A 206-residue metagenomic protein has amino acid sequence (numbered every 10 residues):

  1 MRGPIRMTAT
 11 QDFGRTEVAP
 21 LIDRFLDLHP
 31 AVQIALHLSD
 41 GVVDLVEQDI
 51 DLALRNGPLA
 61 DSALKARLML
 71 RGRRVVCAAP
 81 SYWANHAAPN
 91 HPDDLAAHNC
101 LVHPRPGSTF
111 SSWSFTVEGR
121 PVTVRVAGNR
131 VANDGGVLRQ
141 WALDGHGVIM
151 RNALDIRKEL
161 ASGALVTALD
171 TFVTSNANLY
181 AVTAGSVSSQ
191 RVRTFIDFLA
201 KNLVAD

Functional and structural regions predicted by a protein language model:
R2-K65: Central regulatory/effector-binding core of bacterial HTH transcription factors
M7, F25, S111-R125, R157: Ligand-binding cleft/hinge of the Venus flytrap
A31, A153-A164, F172-D206: C-terminal effector-binding regulatory domain of bacterial HTH transcription factors
I34-L38, T123-D134, F172: Short beta-strand-to-loop elements that line the ligand-binding cleft of bilobed periplasmic-binding protein-like
L52-R55, G147-R151: Paired acidic/hydrophobic, glycine-rich loop segments that form the ligand-binding mouth/hinge of periplasmic-binding
D61-A66, E159-L169: Ligand-binding "clamshell"
A63-R74, A78-H103, E118: Flexible hinge/capping segments at coil-to-helix
L95, W141-G145, L160: Hydrophobic residues within well-ordered alpha-helices
